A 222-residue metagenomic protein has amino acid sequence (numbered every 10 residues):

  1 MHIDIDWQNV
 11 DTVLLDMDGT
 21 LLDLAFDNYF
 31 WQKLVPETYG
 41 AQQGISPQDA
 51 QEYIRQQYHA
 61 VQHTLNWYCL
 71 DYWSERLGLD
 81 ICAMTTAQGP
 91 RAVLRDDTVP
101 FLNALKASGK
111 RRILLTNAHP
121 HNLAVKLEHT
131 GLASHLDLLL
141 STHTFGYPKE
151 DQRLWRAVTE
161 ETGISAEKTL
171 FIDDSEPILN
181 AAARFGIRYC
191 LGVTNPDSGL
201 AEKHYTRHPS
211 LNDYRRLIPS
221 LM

Functional and structural regions predicted by a protein language model:
M1-V13, N103, H119-P120, A124-M222: Asp-based, Mg2+/Mn2+-dependent phosphohydrolase catalytic module
I3-P100, H119-H121: N-terminal helical cap/lid subdomain that shapes the substrate entry/recognition surface in HAD-like hydrolases
T20, T116, T169: Ser/Thr-centric signal marking residues that sit in or immediately flank functional binding/regulatory motifs
D23, L114-L115, D173-D174: Small/polar loops that bind or transfer phosphate-bearing groups
L94, L115, Y147: Residue-level marker of regulatory loop/turn positions in helix-turn-helix DNA-binding domains and in histidine
D97-G109: Catalytic-core regions built around general acid/base machinery
G109-I113, A166-T169: Short active-site oxyanion
